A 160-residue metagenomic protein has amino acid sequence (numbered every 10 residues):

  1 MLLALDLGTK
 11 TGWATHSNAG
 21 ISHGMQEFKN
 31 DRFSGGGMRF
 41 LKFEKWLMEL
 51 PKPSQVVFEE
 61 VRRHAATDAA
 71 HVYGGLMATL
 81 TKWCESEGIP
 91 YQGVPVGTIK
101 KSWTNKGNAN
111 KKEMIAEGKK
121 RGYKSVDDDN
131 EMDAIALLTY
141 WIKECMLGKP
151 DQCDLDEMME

Functional and structural regions predicted by a protein language model:
M1-E160: Phosphate- and other anionic-substrate recognition elements at nucleic-acid/protein interfaces
